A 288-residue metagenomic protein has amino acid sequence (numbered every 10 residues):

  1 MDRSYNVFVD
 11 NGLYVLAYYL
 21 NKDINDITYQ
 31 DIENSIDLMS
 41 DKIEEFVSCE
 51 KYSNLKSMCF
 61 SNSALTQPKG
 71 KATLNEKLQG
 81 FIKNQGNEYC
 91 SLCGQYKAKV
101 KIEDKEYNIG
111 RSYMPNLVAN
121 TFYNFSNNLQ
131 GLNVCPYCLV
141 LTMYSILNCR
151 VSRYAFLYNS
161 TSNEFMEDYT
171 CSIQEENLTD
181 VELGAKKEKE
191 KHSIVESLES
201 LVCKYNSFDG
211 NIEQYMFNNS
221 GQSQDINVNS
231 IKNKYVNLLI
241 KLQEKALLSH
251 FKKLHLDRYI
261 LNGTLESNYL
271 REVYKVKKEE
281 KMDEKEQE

Functional and structural regions predicted by a protein language model:
M1-T73: Conserved small-residue
Y5-V7, Q130, C171, I226-V228 (+1 more regions): Hydrophobic transmembrane signal anchors and adjacent membrane-proximal interface regions, especially in viral
D10-K22, N133-C149, E196-S200, K241: Short, hydrophobic/amphipathic alpha-helical patches that form generic packing surfaces within helical domains
L20-I24, M39, I43-F46, E50 (+4 more regions): Short, flexible helical or helix-coil boundary motifs
N21, G94, N262-G263: Glycine-centered secondary-structure boundary/capping sites
T28, C135, N262-G263: Helix N-terminus capping/helix-initiation residues
K51-K189: Basic, glycine-/proline-tolerant helical and adjacent loop/strand elements that line or dock onto nucleic-acid
D180-E288: Intrinsically disordered, low-complexity regulatory regions
